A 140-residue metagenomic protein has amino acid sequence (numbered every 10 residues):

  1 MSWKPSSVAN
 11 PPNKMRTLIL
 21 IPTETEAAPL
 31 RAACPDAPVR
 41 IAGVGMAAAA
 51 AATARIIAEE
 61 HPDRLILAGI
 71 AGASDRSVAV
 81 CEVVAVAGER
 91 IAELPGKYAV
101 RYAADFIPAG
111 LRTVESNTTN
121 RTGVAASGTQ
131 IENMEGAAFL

Functional and structural regions predicted by a protein language model:
V8-A9: Acidic, Ala/Val/Gly-enriched low-complexity intrinsically disordered segments
K14-R16, E26-L140: Glycine-rich phosphate- or other oxyanion-binding loops that anchor nucleotides, phosphorylated ligands
L20-T23: Gly/serine-rich nucleotide phosphate-binding loop at the start of the catalytic core of nucleotide/ADP-ribose-handling
